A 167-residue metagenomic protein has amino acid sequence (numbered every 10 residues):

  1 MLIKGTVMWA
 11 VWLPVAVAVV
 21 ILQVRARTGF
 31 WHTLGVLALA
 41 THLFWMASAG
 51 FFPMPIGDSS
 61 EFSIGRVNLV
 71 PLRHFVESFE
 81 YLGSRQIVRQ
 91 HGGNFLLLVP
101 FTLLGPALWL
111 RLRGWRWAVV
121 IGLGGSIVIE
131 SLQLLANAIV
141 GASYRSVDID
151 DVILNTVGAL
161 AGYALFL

Functional and structural regions predicted by a protein language model:
M1-Y144, Y163-L167: Bulky hydrophobic segments
R145-V157: Individual transmembrane alpha-helices with interfacial aromatic-anchor signatures
